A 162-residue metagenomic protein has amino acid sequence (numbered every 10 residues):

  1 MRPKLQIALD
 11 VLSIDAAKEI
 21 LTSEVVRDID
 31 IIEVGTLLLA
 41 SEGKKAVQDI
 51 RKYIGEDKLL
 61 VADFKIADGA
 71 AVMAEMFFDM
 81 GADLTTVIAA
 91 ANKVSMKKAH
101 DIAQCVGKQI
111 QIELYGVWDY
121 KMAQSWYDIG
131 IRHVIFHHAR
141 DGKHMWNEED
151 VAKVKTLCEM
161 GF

Functional and structural regions predicted by a protein language model:
M1-A71, D79: Conserved N-terminal beta1-alpha1 strand-loop-helix module at the mouth
L5, G69-G161: Conserved anion-binding
